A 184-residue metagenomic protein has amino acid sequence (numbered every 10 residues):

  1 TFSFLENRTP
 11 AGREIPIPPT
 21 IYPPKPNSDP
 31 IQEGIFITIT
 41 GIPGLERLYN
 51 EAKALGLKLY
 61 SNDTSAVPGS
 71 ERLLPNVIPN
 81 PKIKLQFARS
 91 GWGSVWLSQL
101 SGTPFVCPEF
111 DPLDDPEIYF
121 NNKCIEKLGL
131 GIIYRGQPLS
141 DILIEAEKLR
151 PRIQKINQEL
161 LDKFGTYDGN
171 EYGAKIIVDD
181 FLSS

Functional and structural regions predicted by a protein language model:
T1-F4, K58-D63, V106: Short internal beta-strands
T1-I42: A nucleotide-sugar donor-handling region in carbohydrate enzymes
I21-Y22, D63-P68, W92, F110-E117: Short, acidic/turn-prone active-site loops that include or flank metal/cofactor- and phosphate-binding residues
F36, Q86-F87, V106: Structural motif
I39-L73: Catalytic donor nucleotide-activated moiety binding site of glycosyltransferases and closely related
S61-S101: Donor nucleotide-activated moiety binding/catalytic core segment of transferases that use nucleotide-activated donors
G93-K155: Catalytic binding pocket for nucleotide-activated donors in carbohydrate/polymer assembly enzymes
L143-S184: C-terminal amphipathic helix plus adjacent low-complexity, charged tail appended to glycosyltransferase catalytic
